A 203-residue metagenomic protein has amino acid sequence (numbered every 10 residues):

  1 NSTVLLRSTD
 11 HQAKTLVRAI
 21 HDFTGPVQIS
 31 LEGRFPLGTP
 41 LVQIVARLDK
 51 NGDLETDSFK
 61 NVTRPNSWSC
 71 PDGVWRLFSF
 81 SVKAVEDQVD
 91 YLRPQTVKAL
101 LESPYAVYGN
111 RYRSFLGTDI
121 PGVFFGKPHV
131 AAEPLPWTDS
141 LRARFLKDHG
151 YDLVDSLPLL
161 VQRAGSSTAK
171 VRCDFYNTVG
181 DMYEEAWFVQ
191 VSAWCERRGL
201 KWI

Functional and structural regions predicted by a protein language model:
N1-C173: Mature extracytoplasmic enzyme cores
N1-S2, D119-K127, F175-I203: Aromatic-lined carbohydrate-recognition surfaces of secreted/lumenal glycan-active proteins
